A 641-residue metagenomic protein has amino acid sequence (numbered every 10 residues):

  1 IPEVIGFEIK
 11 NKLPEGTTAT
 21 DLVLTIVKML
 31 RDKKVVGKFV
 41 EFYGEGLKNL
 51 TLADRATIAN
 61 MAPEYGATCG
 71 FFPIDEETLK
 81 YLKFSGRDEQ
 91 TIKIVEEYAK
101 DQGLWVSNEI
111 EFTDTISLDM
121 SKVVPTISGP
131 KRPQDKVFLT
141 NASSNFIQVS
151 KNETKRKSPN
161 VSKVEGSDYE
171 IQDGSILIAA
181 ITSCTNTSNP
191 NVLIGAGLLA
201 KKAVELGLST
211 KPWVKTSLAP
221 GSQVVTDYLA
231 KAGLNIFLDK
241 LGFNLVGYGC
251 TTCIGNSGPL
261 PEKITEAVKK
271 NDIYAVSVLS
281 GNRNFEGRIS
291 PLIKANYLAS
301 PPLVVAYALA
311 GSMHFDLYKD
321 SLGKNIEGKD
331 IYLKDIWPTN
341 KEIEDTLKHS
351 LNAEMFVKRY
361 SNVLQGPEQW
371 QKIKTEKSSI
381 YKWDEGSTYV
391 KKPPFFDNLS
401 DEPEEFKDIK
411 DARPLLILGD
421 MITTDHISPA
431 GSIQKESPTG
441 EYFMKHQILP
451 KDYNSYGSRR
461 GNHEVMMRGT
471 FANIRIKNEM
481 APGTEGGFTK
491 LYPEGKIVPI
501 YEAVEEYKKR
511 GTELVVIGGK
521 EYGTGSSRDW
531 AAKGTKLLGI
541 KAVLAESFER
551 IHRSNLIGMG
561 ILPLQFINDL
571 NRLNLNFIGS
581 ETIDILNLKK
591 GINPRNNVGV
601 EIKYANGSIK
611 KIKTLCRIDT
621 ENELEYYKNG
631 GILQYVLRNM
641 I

Functional and structural regions predicted by a protein language model:
I1-I641: Fe-S-dependent hydro-lyases/dehydratases of central metabolism
